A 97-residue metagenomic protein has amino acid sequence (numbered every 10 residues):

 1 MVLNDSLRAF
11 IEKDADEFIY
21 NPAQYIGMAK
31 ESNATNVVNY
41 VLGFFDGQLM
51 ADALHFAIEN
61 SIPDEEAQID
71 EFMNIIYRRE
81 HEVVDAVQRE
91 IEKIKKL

Functional and structural regions predicted by a protein language model:
M1-I26: An acidic intrinsically disordered interaction segment
N4, N33, E65-E66: Alpha-helix initiation/capping motif
F10-K13, E17, Q48, I75-R78 (+1 more regions): Charged, amphipathic alpha-helical oligomerization/scaffolding segments
K13, K30, K93-K96: Context-gated lysine
F18-N60: Amphipathic alpha-helical interaction modules
I58-L97: Charged low-complexity stretches with an acidic bias
